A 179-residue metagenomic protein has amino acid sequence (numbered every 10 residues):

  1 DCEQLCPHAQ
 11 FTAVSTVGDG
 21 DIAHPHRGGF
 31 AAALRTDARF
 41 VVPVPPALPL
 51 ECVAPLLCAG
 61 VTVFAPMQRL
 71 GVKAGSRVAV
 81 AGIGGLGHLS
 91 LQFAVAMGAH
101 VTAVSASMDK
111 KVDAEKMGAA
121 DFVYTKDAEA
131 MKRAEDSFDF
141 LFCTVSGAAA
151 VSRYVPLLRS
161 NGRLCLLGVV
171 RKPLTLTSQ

Functional and structural regions predicted by a protein language model:
D1-V41: Glycine-rich phosphate/adenylate-binding loop and adjacent beta-alpha elements of nucleotide- or dinucleotide-binding
P7, V42, A79, T102 (+1 more regions): Structural detector of well-ordered beta-strand residues that form the stable sheet scaffold of enzyme domains
F11, A106-S107, D127, V169-R171: Short, ordered loop/turn segments at secondary-structure junctions
H24-F30, P46-R69, A81-L89: A glycine-rich, Thr/Ser-enriched phosphate-binding loop motif common to dinucleotide/cofactor-binding enzymes
Q68, H88-A96, R159: Surface-exposed amphipathic alpha-helices with a cationic face
A74-I83, F93-R153: Adenosine-nucleotide cofactor-binding segment
V145-Q179: Glycine-rich phosphate-binding loop and adjacent beta-alpha segment of Rossmann(oid) nucleotide-cofactor-binding
